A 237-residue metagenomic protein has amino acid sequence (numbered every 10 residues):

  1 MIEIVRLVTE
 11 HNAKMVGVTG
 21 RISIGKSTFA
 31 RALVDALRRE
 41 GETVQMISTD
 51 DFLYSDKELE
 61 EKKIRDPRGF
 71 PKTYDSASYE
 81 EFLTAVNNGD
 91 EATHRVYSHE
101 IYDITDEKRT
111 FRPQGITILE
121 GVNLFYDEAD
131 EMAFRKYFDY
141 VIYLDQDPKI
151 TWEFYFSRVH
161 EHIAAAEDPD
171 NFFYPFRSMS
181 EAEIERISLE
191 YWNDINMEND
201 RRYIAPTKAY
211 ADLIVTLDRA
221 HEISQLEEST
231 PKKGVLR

Functional and structural regions predicted by a protein language model:
M1-G17, R21: Extreme N-terminal, non-catalytic leader segments that precede Walker-type/kinase nucleotide-binding cores
M1-R6, R112-P113, M179-R237: NTP-dependent small-molecule kinase module
N12-A13, S78-A133, I195-T207: Glycine-rich phosphate-binding loop used to anchor ATP phosphates in small-molecule kinases, encompassing both
K26: Conserved lysine of the Walker
F29: Hydrophobic positions on the alpha1 helix immediately C-terminal to the Walker A/P-loop
D35-Q45: Post-Walker A helix-loop "phosphate-sensing" segment adjacent to the P-loop in P-loop NTPases
Q45-S48, L53-Y102: Conserved nucleotide-sensing/catalytic segment adjacent to the nucleotide-binding pocket in NTP-handling enzymes
T105-E167, L236-R237: ATP-dependent NMP and nucleoside kinases share a basic, alpha-helical "lid"
